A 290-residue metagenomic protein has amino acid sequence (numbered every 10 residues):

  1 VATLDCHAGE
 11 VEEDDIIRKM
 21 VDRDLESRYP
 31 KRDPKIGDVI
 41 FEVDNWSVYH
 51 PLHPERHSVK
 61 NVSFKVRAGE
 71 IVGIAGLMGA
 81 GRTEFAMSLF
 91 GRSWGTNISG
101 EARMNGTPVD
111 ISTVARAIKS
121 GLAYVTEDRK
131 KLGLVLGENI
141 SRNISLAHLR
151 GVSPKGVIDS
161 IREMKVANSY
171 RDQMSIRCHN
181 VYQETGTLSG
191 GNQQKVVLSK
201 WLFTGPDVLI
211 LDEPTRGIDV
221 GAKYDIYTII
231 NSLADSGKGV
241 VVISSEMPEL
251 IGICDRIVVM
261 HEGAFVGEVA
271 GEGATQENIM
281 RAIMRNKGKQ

Functional and structural regions predicted by a protein language model:
V1-Q290: Glycine-rich phosphate-binding loops of nucleotide-dependent enzymes
